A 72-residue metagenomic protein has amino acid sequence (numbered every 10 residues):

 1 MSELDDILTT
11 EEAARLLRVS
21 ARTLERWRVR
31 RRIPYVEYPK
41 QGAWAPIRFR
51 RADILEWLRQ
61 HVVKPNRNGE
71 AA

Functional and structural regions predicted by a protein language model:
M1-R30, Q60: Polyanion-binding surface elements
D5, P46-I47: A residue-level structural signature of the nucleotidyltransferase/glycosyltransferase Rossmann-like core
T9, R50-R51: Helix N-cap / beta->alpha transition motif
R26, P39-K40, E70: Proline- and acidic/polar-enriched loop/turn elements at helix boundaries
V36-P46: Short Lys/Arg-enriched helix C-cap and helix-to-coil transition segments that create basic nucleic-acid-contact patches
R51-A72: A short, Lys/Arg-enriched interface patch at domain edges and termini
